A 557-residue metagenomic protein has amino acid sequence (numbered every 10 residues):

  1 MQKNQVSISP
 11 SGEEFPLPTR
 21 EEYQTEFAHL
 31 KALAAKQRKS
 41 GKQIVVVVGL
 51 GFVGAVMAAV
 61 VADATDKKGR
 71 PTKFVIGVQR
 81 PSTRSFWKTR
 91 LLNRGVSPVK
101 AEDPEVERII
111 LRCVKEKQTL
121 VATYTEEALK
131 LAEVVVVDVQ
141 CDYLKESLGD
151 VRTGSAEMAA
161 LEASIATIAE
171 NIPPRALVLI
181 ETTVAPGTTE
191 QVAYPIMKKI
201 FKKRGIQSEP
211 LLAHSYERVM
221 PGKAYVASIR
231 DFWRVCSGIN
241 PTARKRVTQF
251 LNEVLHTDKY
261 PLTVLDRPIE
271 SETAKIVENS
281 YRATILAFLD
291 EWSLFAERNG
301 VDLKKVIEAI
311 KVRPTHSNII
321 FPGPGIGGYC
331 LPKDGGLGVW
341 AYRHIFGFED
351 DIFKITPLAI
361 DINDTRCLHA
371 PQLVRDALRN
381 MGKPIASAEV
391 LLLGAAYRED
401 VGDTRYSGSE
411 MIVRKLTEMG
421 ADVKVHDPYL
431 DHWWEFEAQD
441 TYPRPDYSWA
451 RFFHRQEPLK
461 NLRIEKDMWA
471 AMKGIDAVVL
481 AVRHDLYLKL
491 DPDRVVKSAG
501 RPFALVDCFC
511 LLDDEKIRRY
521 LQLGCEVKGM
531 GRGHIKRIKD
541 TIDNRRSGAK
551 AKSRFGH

Functional and structural regions predicted by a protein language model:
Q2-H557: Structural/interface elements that position substrates and couple domains in central-metabolism enzymes
